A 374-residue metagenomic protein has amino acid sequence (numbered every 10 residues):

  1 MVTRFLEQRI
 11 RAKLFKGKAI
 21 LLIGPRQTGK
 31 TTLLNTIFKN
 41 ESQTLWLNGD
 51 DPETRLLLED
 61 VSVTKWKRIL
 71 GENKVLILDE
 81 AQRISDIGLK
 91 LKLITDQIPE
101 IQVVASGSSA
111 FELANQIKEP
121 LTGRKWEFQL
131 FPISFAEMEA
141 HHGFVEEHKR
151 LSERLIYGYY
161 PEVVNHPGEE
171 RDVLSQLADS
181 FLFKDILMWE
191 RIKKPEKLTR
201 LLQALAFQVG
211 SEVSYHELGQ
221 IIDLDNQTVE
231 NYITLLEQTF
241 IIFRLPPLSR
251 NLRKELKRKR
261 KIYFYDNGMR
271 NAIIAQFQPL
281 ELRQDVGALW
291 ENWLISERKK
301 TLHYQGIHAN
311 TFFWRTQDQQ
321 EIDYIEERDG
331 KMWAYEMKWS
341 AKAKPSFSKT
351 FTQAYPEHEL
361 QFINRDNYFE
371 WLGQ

Functional and structural regions predicted by a protein language model:
M1-E7: Dynamic helix-loop-helix/coil hinge segments at AAA+ ATPase domain boundaries and subdomain interfaces
T3, A12-P25, T31, N35-Q43 (+5 more regions): A cross-kingdom feature that marks ATP-driven nucleic-acid transaction machinery
L45-V75: Short glycine-rich substrate-engagement loop in P-loop NTPases that contacts/grips substrate
T54-L58, Q82-L91, N115-Q116: Conserved ATPase-coupling elements of RecA-like P-loop NTPase cores
L70-I87: Conserved P-loop NTPase "ATPase switch" module shared by AAA+ and STAND
G88-F111, K118-P120: Conserved catalytic/switch belt of AAA+ P-loop NTPases
F111-E127, H142: Short regulatory helix/loop adjacent to the ATP-binding pocket of P-loop NTPases
F131-K299, H303: Interdomain hinge/linker elements that couple catalytic modules in large macromolecular machines
